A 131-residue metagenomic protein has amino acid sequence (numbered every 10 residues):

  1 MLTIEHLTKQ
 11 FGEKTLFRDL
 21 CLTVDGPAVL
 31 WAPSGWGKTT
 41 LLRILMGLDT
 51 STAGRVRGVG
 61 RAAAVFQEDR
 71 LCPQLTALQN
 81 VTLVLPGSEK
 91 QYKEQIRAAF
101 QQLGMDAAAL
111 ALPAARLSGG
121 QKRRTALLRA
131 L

Functional and structural regions predicted by a protein language model:
L2, T15-D19: Conserved structural motif at the start of ABC-family nucleotide-binding domains
V29, T125-L131: ABC ATPase nucleotide-binding domain "signature" region
P33, A62, F66-R70, L75: ABC ATPase nucleotide-binding domain signature
M46: Helix-to-loop junction immediately C-terminal to a conserved catalytic motif
A53-A63: Conserved ABC transporter NBD signature motif
L75-G87: Q-loop/switch helix immediately C-terminal to the Walker
Q91-A108: Conserved ABC ATPase "signature" region
P113-L117, Q121: Conserved ABC ATPase signature
